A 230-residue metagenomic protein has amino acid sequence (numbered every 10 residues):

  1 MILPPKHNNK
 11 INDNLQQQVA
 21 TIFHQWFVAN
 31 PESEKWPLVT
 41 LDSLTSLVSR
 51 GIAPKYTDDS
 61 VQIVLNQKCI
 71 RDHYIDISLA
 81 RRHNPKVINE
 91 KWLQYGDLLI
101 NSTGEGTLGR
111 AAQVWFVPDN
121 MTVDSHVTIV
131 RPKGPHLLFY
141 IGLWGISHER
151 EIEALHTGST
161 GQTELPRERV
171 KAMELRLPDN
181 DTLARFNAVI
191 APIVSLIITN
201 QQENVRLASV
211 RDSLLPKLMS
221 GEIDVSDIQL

Functional and structural regions predicted by a protein language model:
I2-I52, A172, R176, N180-V225: Non-catalytic DNA-recognition/assembly elements of restriction-modification systems
N12, Q67-K68, D124-V127, G142-N204: Glycine-anchored helix-breaking recognition loops at helix->coil/strand junctions
P31, S60, L65, G161: Active-site donor-nucleotide binding/catalytic segment of nucleotide-sugar enzymes
P37, P54-V61, L155-T157: Short coil/turn segments at secondary-structure boundaries
D42-K55, I63, K68-L98: Sequence-specific dsDNA recognition surfaces
P85, R131-P132, L175-L177: Short beta-strand-to-loop capping motifs
N89-R150, H156-G161, P166-V170: A short beta-sheet element
